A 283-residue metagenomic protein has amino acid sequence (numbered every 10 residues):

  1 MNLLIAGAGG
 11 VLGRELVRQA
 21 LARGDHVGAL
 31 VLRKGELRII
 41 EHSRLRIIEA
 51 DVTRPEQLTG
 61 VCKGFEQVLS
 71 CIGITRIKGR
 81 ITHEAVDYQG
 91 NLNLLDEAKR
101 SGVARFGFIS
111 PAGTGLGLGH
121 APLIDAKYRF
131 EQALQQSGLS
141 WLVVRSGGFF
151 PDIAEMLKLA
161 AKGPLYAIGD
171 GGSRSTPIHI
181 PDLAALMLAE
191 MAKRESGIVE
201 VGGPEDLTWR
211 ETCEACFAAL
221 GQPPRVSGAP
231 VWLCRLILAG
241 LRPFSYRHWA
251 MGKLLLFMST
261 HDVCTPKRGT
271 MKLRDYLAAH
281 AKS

Functional and structural regions predicted by a protein language model:
L3-R23: N-terminal Rossmann NAD(P)H-binding glycine-rich loop of SDR-like oxidoreductase domains
L4, K34-N93, E97-R100, G115-L116: NAD(P)H-binding glycine-rich loop region in Rossmannoid oxidoreductase-like domains and their noncatalytic homologs
I74-A161: Glycine-/Pro-rich loop/turn segments that contact NAD(P) or position catalytic residues in Rossmann-like domains
F149, G169-M191, G197: Substrate-positioning beta->alpha
P151-K158, A189-V199, Q222-P224: Glycine/proline-rich active-site loop of Rossmann-fold NAD(P)-dependent oxidoreductases
I168-S173, V199-D206, F217-G221, T265-K267: Glycine-rich Rossmann NAD(P)(H)-binding loop
E211-T260: Terminal hydrophobic/aromatic helix or amphipathic segment near a protein terminus
M258-S283: Amphipathic terminal alpha-helices
